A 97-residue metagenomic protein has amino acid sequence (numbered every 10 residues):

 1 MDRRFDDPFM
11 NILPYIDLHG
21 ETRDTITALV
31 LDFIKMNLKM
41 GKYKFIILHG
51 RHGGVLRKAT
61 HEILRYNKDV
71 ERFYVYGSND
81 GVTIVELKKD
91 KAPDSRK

Functional and structural regions predicted by a protein language model:
M1-K97: Long, charged, low-complexity intrinsically disordered regions
